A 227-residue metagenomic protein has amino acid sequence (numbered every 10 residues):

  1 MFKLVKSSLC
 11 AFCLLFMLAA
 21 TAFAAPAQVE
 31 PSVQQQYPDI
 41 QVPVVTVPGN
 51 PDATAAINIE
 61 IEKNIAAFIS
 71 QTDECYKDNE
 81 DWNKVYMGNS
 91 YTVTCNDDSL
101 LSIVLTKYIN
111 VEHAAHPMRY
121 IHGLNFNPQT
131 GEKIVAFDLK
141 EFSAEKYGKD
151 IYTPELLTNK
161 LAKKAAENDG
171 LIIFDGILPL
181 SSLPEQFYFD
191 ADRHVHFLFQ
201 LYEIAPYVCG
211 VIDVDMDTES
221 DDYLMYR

Functional and structural regions predicted by a protein language model:
F2-A24: Sec-dependent N-terminal signal peptides of Gram-positive bacterial secreted proteins and lipoproteins
A22-R227: Compositionally biased intrinsically disordered regions enriched in Thr/Gly
